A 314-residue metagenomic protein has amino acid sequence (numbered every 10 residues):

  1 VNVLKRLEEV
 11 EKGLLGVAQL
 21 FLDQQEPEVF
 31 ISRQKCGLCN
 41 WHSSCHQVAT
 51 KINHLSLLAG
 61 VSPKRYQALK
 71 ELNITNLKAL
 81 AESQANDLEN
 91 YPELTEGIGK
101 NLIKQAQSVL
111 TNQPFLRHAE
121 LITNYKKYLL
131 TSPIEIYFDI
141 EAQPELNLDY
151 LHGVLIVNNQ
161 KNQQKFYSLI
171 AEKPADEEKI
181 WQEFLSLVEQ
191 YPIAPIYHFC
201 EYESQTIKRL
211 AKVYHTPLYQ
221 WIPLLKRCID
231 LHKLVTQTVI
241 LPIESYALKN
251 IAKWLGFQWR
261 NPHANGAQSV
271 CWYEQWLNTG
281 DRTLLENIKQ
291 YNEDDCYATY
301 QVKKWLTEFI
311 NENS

Functional and structural regions predicted by a protein language model:
V1-L20, K165-V270: Conserved DEDDh/DEDDy metal-dependent 3′-5′ exonuclease domain
V3-I52, L72, I251-S314: Acidic, Mg2+-coordinating catalytic module of metal-dependent nucleases/exonucleases that use a two-metal-ion mechanism
H42-N158, Q163-E172, E177: C-terminal extensions
A59, P63, I74, K78 (+10 more regions): Conserved structured core elements
K70, N147, T238, V302-K303: Short, function-defining helix-loop hinge/capping sites that tune catalysis or transport
S83, F138, L155-V157, Y197-C200 (+2 more regions): Generic beta-strand/beta-sheet core signal
L151-L155, L210-P217, L306: Short secondary-structure boundary/capping segments
